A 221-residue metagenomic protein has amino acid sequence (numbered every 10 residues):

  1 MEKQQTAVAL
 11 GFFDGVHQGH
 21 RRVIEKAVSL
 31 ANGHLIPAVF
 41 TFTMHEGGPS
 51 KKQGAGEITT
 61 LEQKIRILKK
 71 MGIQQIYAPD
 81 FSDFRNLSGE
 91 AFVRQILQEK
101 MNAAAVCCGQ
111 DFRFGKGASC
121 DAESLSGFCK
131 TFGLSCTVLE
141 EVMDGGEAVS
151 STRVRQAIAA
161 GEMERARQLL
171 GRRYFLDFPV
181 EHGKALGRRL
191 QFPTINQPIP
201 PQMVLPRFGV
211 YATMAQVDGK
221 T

Functional and structural regions predicted by a protein language model:
E2-T60: N-terminal catalytic cores of NTP/NDP-binding nucleotidyl/phosphoryl-transfer enzymes
R22, K26, Q63, R165-R172: A non-catalytic, amphipathic alpha-helix used as a structural packing/dimerization or gating element in enzyme scaffolds
H34-A38, Q74-Q75, A104, S135: Residues at the starts of beta-strands that form the adenosine-phosphate
V39-M44, M71, I76-F84, E140: A conserved beta-strand->alpha-helix junction
G47, N86, K116: Glycine/Thr-rich phosphate-binding loops of Rossmann-like dinucleotide-binding domains
A55-K64, R85-V93: Glycine-rich, highly charged phosphate/nucleotide-binding loops
I67-K69: ATP-dependent adenylation/nucleotidyltransferase module used to activate substrates
S82, E90-R94, Q98-T221: Active-site cores that bind ATP or allylic diphosphates and position pyrophosphate for catalysis
